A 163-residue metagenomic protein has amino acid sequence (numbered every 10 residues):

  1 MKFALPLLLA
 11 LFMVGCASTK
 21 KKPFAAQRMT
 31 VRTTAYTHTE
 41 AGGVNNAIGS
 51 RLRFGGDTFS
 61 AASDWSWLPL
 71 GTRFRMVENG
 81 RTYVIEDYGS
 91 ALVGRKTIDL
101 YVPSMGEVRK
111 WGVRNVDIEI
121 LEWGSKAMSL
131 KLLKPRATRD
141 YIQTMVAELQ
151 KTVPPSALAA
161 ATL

Functional and structural regions predicted by a protein language model:
M1-L5: Positively charged n-region of N-terminal signal peptides that target proteins for export
M13-G15: C-terminal motif of bacterial Sec signal peptides marking the signal peptidase cleavage site
A17-L163: Solvent-exposed, well-ordered loop and adjacent helix/strand elements within mature globular domains that form
